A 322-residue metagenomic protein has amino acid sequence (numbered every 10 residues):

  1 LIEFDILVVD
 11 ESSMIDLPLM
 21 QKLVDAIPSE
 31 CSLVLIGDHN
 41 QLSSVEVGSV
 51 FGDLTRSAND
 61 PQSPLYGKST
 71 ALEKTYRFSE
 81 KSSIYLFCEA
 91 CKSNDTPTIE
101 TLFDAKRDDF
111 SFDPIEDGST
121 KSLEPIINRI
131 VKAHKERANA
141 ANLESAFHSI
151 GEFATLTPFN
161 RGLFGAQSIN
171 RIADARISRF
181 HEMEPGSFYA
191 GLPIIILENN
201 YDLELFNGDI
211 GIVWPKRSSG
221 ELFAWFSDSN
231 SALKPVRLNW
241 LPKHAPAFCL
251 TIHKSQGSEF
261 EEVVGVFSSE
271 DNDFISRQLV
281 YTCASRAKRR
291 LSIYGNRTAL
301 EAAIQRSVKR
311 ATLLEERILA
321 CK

Functional and structural regions predicted by a protein language model:
L1-D5, D16, Q21-C31, S255: Short basic/glycine-enriched coil/helix segment immediately N-terminal to the Walker B
F4, S29-S32, L65-T70, R107 (+3 more regions): Short glycine-/polar-rich loops that comprise or flank the Walker A/P-loop and associated switch/sensor motifs
D10-E11, G37: Walker B catalytic acidic pair
S13-M14, Q21, N40-Q41: Catalytic acidic motif of RecA-like/P-loop NTPases
C31, N40-I194, N200-L203, W214: Conserved helicase motor core of P-loop NTPases
D38, D202-D209, T251-E261, C283-S285: SF2 helicase motor core recognition
A190-Y201, K243-E270: Conserved helicase core region in the C-terminal RecA-like lobe
E262-K322: Helicase C-terminal subdomain and adjacent C-terminal extension
